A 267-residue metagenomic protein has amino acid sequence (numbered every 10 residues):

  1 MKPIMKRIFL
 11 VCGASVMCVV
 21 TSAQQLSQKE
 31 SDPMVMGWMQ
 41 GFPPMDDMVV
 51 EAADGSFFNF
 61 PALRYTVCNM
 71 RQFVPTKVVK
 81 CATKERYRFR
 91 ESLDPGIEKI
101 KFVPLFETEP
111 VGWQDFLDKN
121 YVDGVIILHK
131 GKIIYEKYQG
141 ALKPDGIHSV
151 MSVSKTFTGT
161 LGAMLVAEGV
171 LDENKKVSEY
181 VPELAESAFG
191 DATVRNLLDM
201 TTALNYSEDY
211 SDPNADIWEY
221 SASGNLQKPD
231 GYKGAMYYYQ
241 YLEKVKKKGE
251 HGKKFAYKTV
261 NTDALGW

Functional and structural regions predicted by a protein language model:
M1-S27: Bacterial Sec-dependent N-terminal signal peptides
A23-A141, D199, A203, E243: N-terminal leader/targeting segments and the immediately adjacent pre-domain N-terminus
F106-P110, N120-G124, I147-S154, V170 (+5 more regions): Solvent-exposed, acidic/flexible segments
G131, S149-N174, L197, L265: Active-site SXXK
E136, P144-D145, S211, S223-W267: Catalytic-site signature segments of enzymes, centered on catalytic residues
Q139, P144, K176-E183, P213-D216: Short linear capping/connector segments at secondary-structure termini
A167-D209, K244: Active-site helix/loop module of the DD-peptidase/beta-lactamase fold, centered on the serine-lysine SxxK catalytic
L198, S211-G224: Surface-exposed loop and adjacent secondary-structure segments within mature catalytic domains
